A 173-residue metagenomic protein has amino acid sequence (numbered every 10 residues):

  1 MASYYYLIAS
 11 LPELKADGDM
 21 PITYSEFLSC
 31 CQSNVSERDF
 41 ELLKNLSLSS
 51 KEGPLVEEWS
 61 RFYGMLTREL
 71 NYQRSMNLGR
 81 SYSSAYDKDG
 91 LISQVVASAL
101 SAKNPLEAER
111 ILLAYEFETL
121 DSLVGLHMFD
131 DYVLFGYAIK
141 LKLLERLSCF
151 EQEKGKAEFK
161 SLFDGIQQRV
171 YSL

Functional and structural regions predicted by a protein language model:
M1-L173: Extended alpha-helical surfaces
